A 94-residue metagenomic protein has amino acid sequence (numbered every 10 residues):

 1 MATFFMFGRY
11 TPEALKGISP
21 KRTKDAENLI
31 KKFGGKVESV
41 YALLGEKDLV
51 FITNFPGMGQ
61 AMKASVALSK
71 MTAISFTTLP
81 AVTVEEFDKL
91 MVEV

Functional and structural regions predicted by a protein language model:
M1-K31, K36, L44-K47, D88-V94: Short S/T/G/P-rich N-terminal loop/turn motif that feeds into the first structured element of a domain
F5, V50, A73: Broad gene-expression machinery/nucleic-acid interaction feature
R9, I52-N54: Short hydrophobic/aromatic beta-strand micro-patches that form the beta-sheet surface supporting nucleotide- or nucleic
E13, G59, E85: Short alpha-helical
A42-G45, A81-T83: Residues that form or immediately flank small-molecule/cofactor binding pockets and catalytic motifs
F55-V82: An amphipathic, aromatic/His-enriched active-site/gating alpha helix that lines ligand/cofactor pockets
L79-M91: Short proline/glycine- and acidic-rich turn/helix-capping motifs at secondary-structure junctions
